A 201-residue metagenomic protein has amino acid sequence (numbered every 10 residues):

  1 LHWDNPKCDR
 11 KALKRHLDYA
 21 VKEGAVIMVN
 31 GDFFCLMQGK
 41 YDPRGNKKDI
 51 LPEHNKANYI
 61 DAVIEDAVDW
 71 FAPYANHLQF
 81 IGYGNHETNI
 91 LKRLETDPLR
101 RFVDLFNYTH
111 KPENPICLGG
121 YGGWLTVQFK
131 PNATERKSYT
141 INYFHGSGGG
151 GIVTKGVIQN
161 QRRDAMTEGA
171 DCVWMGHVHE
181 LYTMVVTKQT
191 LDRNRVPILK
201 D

Functional and structural regions predicted by a protein language model:
H2-W3, C35, G148, E180: Short, glycine/acidic-enriched loop or turn micro-motifs at the edges of active sites
W3-G119: Core catalytic region of metal-dependent phosphoesterases/phosphodiesterases, especially metallo-beta-lactamase-like
Y19-E23, P73-A75, E135-R136, A165-G169 (+1 more regions): Flexible, charged surface loops at secondary-structure boundaries
Y83, F129, Y143-S147: Short, structured patches in soluble enzyme cores that scaffold and shape functional sites
P115-C117, Q128-R136, R162-T167: Short, conserved, surface-exposed binding loops centered on an aromatic residue
G122-T126, T183-M184: Short beta-strand scaffold segments in enzyme catalytic cores
W124-I141, K200: Beta-strand-turn-beta hairpins that frame and shape the catalytic cleft of phosphate-ester-processing enzymes
S138-D201: Conserved beta-sheet core of the metallophosphoesterase superfamily
